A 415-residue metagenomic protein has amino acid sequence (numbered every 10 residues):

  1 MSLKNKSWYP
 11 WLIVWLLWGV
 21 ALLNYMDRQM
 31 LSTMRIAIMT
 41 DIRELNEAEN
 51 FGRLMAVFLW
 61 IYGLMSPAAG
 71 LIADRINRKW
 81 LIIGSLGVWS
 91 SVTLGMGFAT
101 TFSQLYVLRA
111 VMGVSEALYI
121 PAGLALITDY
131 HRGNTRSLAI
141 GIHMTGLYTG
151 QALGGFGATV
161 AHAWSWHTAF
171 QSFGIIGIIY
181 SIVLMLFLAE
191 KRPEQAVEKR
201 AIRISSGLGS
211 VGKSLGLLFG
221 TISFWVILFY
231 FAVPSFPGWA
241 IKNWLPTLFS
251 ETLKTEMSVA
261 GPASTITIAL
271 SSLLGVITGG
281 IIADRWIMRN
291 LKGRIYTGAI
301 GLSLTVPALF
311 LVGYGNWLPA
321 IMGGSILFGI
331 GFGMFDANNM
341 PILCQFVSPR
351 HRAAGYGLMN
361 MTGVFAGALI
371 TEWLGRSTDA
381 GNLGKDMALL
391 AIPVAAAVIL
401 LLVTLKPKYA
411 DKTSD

Functional and structural regions predicted by a protein language model:
S2-K6, R192-V226, T252: Juxtamembrane intracellular "pre-TM" segments in multi-pass secondary transporters
L31-S32, T221-I277, D336, M340: Extracytoplasmic gate region of multi-pass secondary transporters
M34-L64: Extracellular/periplasmic helix-loop-helix junction of adjacent transmembrane segments in MFS-like secondary
L64-T100: Conserved MFS/SLC helix-loop-helix module at the cytosolic interface between two early adjacent transmembrane helices
N77, F98-Q104, R132, G315-N316: Helix-breaking motifs and short loop linkers at transmembrane-helix boundaries and internal kinks in secondary membrane
W80-L94, G293-L309: Structural signature of the two symmetry-related core transmembrane helices
L108-G146: Cytoplasmic helix-loop-helix junction between adjacent transmembrane helices in 12-TM secondary transporters
H143, L147-R192: Helix-loop-helix hairpin linking two adjacent transmembrane segments in secondary transporters
